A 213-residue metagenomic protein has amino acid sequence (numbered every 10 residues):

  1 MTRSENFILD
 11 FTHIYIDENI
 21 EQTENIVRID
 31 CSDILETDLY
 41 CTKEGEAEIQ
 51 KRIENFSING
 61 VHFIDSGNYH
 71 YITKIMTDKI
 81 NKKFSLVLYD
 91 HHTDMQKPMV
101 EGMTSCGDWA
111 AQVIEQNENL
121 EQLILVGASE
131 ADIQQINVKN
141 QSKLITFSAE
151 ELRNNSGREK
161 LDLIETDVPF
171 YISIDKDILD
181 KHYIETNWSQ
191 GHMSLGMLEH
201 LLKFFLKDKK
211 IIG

Functional and structural regions predicted by a protein language model:
T2-G213: Conserved alpha-helical scaffold segments that buttress catalytic/binding sites
